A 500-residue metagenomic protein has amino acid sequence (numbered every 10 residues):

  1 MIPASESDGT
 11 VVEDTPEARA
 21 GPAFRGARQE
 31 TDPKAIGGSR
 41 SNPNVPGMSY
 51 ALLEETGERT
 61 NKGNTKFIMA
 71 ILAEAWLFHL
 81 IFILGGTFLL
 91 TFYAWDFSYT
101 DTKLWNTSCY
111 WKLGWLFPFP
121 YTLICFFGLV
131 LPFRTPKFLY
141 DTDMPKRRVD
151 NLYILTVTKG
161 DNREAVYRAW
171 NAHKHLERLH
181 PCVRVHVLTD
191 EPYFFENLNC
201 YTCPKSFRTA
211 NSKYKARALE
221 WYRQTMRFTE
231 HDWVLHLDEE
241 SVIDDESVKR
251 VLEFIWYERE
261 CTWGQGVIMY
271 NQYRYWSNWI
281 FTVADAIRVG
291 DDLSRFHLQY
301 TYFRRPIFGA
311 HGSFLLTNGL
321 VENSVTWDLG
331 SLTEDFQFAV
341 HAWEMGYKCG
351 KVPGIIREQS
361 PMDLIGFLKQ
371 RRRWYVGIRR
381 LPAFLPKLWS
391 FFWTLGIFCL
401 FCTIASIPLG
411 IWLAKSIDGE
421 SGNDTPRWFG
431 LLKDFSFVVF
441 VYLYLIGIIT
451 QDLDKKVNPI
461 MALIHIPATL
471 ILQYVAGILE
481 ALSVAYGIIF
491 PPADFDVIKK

Functional and structural regions predicted by a protein language model:
M1-L77, F82-D96, T100-D101, T107-N151 (+5 more regions): Juxtamembrane C-terminal module of membrane proteins
D150-L155, R184, Q337: Cell-envelope/extracellular polymer assembly enzymes that use nucleotide-activated donors
R168-C182: Short, acidic, metal-binding catalytic loop of nucleotide-sugar glycosyltransferases
K205-F228, R250-S331, L368, R372-A383: Long helical/loop segments within the catalytic core of UDP-sugar-dependent glycosyltransferases, especially the large
E230-D244: Short beta-strand-to-loop acidic/aromatic patch adjacent to the donor-nucleotide binding site
L332-F338: Acidic donor-binding loop at a coil-to-helix junction in glycosyltransferase catalytic cores that engages
A339-I356: Catalytic donor-sugar/metal-binding loop of nucleotide-sugar-dependent glycosyltransferases
V352-F367: Active-site donor/metal-binding and catalytic loop motifs of nucleotide-sugar-dependent glycosylation enzymes
